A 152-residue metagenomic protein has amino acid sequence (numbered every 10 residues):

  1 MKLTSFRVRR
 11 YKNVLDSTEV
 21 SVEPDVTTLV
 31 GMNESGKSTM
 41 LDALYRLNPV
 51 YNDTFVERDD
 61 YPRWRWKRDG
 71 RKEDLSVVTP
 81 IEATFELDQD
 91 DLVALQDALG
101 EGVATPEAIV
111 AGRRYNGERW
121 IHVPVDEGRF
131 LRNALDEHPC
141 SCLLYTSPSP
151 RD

Functional and structural regions predicted by a protein language model:
M1-P49, D60-G70: Pre-Walker A-like glycine/lysine-rich segment at the N-terminus of P-loop NTPase domains
S5-R7, E19, P80-T84, V110-G112: Beta-strand secondary-structure signal
N13, T27, D90-L92, W120: Generic "edge-of-domain/loop-turn" microfeature
V22-P24, T28-G31, V50, V93 (+2 more regions): Accessory nucleic-acid engagement/destabilization modules that flank
P24-V26, F85-Q89, Y115-G117: Beta-strand elements of well-folded, non-transmembrane domains
D42-A104: Conserved P-loop NTP-binding catalytic core
T105-F130, D136-S141: Conserved ATP-dependent motor core of P-loop NTPases, especially the RecA-like helicase ATPase domain
Y145-D152: Conserved small/polar residues in nucleotide/adenosyl-binding loops
